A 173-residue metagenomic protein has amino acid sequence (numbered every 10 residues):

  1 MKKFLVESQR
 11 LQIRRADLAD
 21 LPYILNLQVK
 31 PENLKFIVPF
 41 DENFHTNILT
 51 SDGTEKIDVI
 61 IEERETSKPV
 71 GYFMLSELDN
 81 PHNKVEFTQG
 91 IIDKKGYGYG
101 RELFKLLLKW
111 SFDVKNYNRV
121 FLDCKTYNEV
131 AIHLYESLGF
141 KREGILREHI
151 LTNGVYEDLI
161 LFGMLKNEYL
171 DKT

Functional and structural regions predicted by a protein language model:
M1-A19, K166-T173: Conserved N-terminal entry element of GNAT/NAT acetyltransferase domains
R15-A19, N26-K95, V114-K115, L165-E168: Acetyl-CoA-dependent GNAT
S67-G71, V130, Y156: Glycine-rich acetyl-CoA-binding "A-motif" of GNAT/NAT acetyltransferases
Y97-W110, H133-S137: Conserved acetyl-CoA-binding loop-helix of GNAT-fold acetyltransferases
V114-D123: Conserved GNAT acetyl-CoA-binding A-motif
L122-I132, H149-V155: Conserved beta-strand-loop-alpha-helix junction that forms the acyl-donor binding cleft
Y135, F140, F162: Conserved active-site tyrosine of GNAT-family acetyltransferases
